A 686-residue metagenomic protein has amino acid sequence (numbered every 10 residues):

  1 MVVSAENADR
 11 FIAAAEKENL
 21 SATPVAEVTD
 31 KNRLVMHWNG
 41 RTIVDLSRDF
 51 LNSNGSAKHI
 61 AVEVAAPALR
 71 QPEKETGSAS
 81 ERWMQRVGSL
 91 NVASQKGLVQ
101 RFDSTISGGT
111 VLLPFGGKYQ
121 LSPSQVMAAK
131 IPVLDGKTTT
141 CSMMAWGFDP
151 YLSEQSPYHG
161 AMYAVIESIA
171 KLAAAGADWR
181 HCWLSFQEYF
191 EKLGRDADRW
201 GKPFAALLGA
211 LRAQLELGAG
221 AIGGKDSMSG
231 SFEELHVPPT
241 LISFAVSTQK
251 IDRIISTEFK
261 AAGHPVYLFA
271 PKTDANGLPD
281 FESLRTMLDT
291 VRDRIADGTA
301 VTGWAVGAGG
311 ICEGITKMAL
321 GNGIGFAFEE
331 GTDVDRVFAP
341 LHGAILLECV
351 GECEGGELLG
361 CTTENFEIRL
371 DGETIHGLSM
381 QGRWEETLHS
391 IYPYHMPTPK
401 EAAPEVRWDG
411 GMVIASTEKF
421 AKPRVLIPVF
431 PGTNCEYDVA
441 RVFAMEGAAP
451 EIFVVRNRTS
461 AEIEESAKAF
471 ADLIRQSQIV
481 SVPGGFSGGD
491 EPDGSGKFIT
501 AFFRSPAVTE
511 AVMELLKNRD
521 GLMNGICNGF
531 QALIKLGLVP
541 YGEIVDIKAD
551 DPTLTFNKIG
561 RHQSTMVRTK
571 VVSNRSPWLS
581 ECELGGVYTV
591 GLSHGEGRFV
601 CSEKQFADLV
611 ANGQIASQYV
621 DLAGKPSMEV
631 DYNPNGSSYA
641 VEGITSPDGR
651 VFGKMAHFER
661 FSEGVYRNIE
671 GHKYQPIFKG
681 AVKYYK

Functional and structural regions predicted by a protein language model:
V2-G489, F502-M513, Y639, T645 (+1 more regions): Glycine/proline-enriched, intrinsically flexible loops and inter-domain linkers
F11, E233, Y437, E491-D493 (+3 more regions): Short glycine-/acidic-enriched loop or helix-start segments at secondary-structure transitions that form or flank
S21, G220, D520-L522, R650: Proline-centered loop/turn at the N-terminus of a beta-strand
R33, S229-S231, D252, Q531-K535 (+3 more regions): Short, well-ordered, mixed-charge alpha-helical segments that flank or form enzyme active sites
R195, A275-N276, P492-T500, Q618 (+1 more regions): Short, basic, glycine/proline-bearing loop/turn elements
A305, C527, H657: Active-site glycine-centered loops adjacent to acidic/histidine catalytic or metal-binding residues that shape
I463-E465, A469-D472, M513-E514, D546-K686: Amide-donor transfer/coupling interface in amidating biosynthetic enzymes
S487-R575: Cysteine-nucleophile active-site neighborhood
